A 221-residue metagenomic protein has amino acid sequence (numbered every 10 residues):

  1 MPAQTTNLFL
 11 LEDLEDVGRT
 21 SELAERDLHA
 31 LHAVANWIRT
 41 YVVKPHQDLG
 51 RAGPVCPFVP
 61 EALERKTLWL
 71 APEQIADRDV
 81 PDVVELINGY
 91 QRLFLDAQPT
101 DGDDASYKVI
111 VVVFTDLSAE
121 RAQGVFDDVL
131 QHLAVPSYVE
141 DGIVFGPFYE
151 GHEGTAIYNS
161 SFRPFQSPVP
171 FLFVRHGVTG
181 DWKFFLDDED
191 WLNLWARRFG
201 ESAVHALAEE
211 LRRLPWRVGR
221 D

Functional and structural regions predicted by a protein language model:
P2-D221: Expand to "…catalyze enediolate/carbanion chemistry for C-C bond making/breaking, isomerization, decarboxylation
